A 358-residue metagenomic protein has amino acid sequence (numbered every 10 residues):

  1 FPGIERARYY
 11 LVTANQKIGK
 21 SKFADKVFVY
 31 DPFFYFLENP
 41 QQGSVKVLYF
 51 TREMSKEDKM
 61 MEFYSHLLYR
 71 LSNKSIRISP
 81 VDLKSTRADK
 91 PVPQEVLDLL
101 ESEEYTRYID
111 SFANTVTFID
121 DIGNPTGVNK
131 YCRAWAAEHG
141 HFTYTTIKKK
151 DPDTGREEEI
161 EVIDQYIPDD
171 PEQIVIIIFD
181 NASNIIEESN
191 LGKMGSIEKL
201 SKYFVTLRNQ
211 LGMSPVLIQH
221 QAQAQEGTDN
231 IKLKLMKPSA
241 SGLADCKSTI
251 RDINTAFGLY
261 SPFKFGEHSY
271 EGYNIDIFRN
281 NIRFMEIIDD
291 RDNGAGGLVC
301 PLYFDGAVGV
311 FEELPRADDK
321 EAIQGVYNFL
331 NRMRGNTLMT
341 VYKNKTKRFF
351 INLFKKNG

Functional and structural regions predicted by a protein language model:
F1-K74, Y105-R107, I250: The Walker A/P-loop phosphate-binding site
L11, V175-D180, V216, F257: Structural motif
Q42, Y69, S75, T106-I109 (+4 more regions): C-terminal regions of RecA-like/P-loop NTPase motor modules
Y49, I178-F179, M213-H220: Structural recognition of the conserved hydrophobic beta-strand(s) that form the central parallel beta-sheet of P-loop
H66-S111: Phosphate-binding loop that captures ATP/GTP phosphates
S183, V205: Catalytic acidic motif of RecA-like/P-loop NTPases
I185-I186, Q225: Catalytic P-loop NTPase motifs of RecA-like helicase/translocase cores
I186-G195: Conserved ATPase-coupling elements of RecA-like P-loop NTPase cores
